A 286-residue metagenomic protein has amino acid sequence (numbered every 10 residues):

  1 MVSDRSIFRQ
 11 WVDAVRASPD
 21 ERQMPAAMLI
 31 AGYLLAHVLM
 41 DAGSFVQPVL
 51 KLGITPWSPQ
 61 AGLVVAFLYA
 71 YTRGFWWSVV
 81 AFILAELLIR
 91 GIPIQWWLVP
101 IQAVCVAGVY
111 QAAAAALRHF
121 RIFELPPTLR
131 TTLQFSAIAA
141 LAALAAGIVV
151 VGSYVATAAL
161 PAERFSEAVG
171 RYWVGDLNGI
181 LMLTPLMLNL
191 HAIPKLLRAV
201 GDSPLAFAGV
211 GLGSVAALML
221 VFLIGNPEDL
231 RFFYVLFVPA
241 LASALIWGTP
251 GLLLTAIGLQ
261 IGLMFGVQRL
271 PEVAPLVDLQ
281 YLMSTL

Functional and structural regions predicted by a protein language model:
V2-P56, A61-L160, T184-L197, G201-F232 (+3 more regions): Short helix-perturbing small/polar motifs within transmembrane alpha-helices
F165-N178: Short aromatic-rich membrane-water interface segments that cap or initiate transmembrane helices in multi-pass membrane
F237: C-terminal, beta-rich DNA-binding module of retroviral/retroelements integrases
